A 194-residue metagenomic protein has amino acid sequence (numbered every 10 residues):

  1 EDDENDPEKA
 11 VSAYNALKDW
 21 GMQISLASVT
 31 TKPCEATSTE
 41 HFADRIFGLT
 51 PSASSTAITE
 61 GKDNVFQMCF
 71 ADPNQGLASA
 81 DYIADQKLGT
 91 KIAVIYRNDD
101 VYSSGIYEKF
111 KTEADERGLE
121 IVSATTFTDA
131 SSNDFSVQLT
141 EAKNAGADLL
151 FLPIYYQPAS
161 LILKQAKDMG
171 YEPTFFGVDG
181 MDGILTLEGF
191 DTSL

Functional and structural regions predicted by a protein language model:
E1-T59, M68, F127-F135, S160: Beta-alpha junction/loop-to-helix N-cap segments that form part of ligand/metal-binding clefts
Y14-G21, E40-A43, D81, T140 (+2 more regions): Mature extracellular/periplasmic domains of secretome proteins
G21-Q23, L88-G89, A147-D148, Y171: Short, high-confidence coil segments that cap the C-terminus of an alpha-helix and link into the following beta-strand
V29, S52-A53, Y96, I154 (+1 more regions): Short secondary-structure boundary segments
D44, G61-F66, E188-L194: Ligand-binding "clamshell"
S54-T59, N74, V101, M181-T186: Short gly/pro/ser/thr-enriched loop/turn and capping motifs at secondary-structure boundaries
N64-T128, L149: An alpha-beta-alpha
I106-L194: Extracellular/periplasmic bilobed ligand-binding domains
